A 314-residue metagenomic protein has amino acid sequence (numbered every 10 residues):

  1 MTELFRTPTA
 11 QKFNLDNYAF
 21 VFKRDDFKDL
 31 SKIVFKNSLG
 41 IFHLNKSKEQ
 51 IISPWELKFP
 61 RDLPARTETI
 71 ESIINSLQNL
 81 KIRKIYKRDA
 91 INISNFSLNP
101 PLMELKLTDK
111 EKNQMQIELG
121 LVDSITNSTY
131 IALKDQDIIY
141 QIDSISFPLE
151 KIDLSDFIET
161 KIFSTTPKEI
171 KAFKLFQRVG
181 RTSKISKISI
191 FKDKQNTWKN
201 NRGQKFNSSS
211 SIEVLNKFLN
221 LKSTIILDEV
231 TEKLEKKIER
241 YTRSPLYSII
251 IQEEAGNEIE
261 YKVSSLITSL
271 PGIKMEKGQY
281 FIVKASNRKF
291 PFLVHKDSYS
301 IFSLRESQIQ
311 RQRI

Functional and structural regions predicted by a protein language model:
M1-I314: Secondary-structure "cap/kink" motif recognition
